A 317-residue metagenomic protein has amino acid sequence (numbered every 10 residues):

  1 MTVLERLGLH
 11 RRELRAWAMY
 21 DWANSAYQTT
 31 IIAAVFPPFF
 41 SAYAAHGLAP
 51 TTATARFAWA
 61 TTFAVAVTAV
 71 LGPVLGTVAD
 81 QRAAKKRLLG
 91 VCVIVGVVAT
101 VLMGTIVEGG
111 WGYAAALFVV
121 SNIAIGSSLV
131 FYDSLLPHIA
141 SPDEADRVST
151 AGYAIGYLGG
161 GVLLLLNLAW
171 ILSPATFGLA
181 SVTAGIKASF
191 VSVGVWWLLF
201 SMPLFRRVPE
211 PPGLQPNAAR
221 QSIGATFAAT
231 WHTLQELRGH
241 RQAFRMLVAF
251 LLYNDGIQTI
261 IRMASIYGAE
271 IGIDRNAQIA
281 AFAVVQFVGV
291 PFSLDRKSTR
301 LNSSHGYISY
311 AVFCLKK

Functional and structural regions predicted by a protein language model:
T2-R15, P209-L247: Juxtamembrane intracellular "pre-TM" segments in multi-pass secondary transporters
E5-V65, Q242-A281: Helix-loop boundary and gating motifs at the non-cytosolic
F57-T77, A283-D295: Central cavity-lining transmembrane alpha-helices of secondary-active solute carriers, predominantly the Major
G90-G109: C-terminal ends and interior cores of transmembrane alpha-helices in multi-pass membrane transporters/permeases
A99, G110-S128: Hydrophobic core of transmembrane alpha-helices in multi-pass small-molecule transporters, especially MFS/SLC-type
S149-I171: Glycine-rich segments within core transmembrane alpha-helices of 12-TM secondary carriers
L163-T176, G194-L214: C-terminal membrane-cytosol helix-exit motif in multi-pass small-molecule transporters
T299-S303, I308, C314-K317: Conserved small/polar residues in nucleotide/adenosyl-binding loops
